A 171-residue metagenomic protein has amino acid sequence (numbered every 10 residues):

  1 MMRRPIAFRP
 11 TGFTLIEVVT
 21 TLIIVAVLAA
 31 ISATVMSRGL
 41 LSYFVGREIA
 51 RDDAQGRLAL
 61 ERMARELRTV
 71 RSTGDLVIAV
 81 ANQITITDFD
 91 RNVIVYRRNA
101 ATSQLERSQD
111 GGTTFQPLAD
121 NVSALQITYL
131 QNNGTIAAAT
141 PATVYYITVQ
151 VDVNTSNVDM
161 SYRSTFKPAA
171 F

Functional and structural regions predicted by a protein language model:
R3, T11-A64, R68: Aliphatic-rich helix starts adjacent to a transmembrane/signal segment
T73-I136, D159: Type IV pilin-like appendage domain
A138-T140: Short, solvent-exposed loop/linker segments at the N-terminal edge of repeated beta-sheet extracellular domains
A142-Y146: Extracellular Ig-like/FN3 beta-sandwich strand-entry sites
V151-N157: Short, exposed beta-strand-loop hairpins at the edges of beta-sheets in extracellular/periplasmic proteins
T165-A169: Short beta-strand edge segments in extracellular beta-sheet folds
